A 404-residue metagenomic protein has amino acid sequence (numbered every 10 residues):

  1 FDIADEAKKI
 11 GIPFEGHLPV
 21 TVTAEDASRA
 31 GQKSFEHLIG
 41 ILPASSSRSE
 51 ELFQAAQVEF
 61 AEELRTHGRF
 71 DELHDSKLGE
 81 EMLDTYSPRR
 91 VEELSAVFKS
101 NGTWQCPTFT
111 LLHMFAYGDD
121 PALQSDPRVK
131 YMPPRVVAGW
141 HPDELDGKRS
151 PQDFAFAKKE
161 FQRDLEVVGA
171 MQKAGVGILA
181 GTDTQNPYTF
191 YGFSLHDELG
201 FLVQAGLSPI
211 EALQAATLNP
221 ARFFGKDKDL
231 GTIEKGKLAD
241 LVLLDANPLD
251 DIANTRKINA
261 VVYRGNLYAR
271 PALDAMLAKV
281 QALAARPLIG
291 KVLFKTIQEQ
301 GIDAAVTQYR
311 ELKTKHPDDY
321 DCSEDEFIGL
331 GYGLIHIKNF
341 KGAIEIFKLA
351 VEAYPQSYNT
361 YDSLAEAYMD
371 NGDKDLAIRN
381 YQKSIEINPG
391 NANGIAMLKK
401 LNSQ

Functional and structural regions predicted by a protein language model:
I41-F201, A205, P271, A278-A284: Active-site neighborhoods of metal-dependent hydrolases
F190, S208-L213, R222-I258: Acidic, glycine-enriched loop/beta-strand segments at the rims of small-molecule binding/catalytic pockets
G200-F201, Y332, E366, K400: Residue-level recognition of tetratricopeptide repeat
E324, F340, Y358-N359, A392-N393: Helix-start (N-cap) detector for alpha-helical repeat units in TPR-like alpha-solenoids, especially tetratricopeptide
